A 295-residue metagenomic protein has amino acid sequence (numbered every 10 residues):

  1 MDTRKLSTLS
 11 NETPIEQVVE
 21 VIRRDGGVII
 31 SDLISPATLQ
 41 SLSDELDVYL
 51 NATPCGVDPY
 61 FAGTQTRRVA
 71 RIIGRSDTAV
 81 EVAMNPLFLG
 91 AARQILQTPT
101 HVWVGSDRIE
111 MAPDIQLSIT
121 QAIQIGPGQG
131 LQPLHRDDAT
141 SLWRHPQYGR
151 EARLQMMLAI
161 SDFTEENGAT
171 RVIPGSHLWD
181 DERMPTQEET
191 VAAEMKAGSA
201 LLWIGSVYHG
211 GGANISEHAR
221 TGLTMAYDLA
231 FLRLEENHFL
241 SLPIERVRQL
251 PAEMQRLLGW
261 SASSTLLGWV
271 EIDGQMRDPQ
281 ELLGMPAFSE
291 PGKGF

Functional and structural regions predicted by a protein language model:
D2-R24, S31-L134: Non-heme Fe(II)-dependent double-stranded beta-helix
I30, L158, L201-W203: Short hydrophobic-aromatic micro-motifs
P36, T140, H209: Glycine-rich nucleotide phosphate-binding loop and flanking beta-alpha elements of Rossmann-like dinucleotide-binding
P86-G90, L154, K196, L201: A structural signal for well-ordered alpha-helical segments within the folded catalytic domains of diverse enzymes
Q116, R150-A152, E217-A219: A short, structural micro-pattern
T120-A122, M156-L158, L223-Y227: A structural signal for short, well-ordered beta-strand segments
Q124-E194, L232-L242: Catalytic core of non-heme Fe(II) oxygenases with the double-stranded beta-helix
W179-L202, S206-V207, G212-F295: Conserved double-stranded beta-helix
